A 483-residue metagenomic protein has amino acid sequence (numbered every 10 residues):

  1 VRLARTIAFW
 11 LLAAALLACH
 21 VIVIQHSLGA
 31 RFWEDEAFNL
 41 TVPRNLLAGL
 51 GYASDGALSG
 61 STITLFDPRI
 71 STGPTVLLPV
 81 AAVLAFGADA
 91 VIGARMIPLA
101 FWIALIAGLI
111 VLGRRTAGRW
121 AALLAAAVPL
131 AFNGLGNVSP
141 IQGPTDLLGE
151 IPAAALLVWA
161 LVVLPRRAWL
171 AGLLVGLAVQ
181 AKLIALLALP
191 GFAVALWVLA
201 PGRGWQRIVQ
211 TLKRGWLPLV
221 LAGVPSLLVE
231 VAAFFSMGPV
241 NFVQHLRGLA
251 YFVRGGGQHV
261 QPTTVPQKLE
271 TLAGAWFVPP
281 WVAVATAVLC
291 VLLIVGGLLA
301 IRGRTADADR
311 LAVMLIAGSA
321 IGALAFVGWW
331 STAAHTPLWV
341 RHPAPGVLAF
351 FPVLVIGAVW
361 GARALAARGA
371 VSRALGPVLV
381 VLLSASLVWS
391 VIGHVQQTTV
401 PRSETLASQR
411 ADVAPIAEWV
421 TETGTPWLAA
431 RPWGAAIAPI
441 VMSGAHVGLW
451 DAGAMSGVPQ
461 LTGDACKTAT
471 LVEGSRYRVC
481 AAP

Functional and structural regions predicted by a protein language model:
F9-A13, A127, L173, L219-V224 (+2 more regions): Signature aromatic-anchored transmembrane alpha helix within multi-pass, membrane-resident enzymes that catalyze glycan
A14, I92-A117, W159, V295: Transmembrane-helix motifs of polytopic, lipid-linked glycan transferases
C19-I22, A185, V327-A333, G357-V359 (+1 more regions): Transmembrane alpha-helical segments
I24, V91, R95, W102-L105 (+3 more regions): Aromatic- and kink-enriched transmembrane "portal" helix at the membrane-lumen/periplasm boundary that abuts
G149-E150, A181, L187, A333-A367: Hydrophobic/aromatic-rich transmembrane helices and adjacent perimembrane loops
L156-L170: Membrane-interface transmembrane helices that cradle and orient dolichyl/undecaprenyl
L212-L289, G322-A323: Membrane-lumen/periplasm interface segments of specific transmembrane helices in polyprenyl phosphate-linked
L406, R410, A414-T468, G474: Short periplasmic/luminal acceptor-recognition loop of GT-C membrane glycosyltransferases, typified by
